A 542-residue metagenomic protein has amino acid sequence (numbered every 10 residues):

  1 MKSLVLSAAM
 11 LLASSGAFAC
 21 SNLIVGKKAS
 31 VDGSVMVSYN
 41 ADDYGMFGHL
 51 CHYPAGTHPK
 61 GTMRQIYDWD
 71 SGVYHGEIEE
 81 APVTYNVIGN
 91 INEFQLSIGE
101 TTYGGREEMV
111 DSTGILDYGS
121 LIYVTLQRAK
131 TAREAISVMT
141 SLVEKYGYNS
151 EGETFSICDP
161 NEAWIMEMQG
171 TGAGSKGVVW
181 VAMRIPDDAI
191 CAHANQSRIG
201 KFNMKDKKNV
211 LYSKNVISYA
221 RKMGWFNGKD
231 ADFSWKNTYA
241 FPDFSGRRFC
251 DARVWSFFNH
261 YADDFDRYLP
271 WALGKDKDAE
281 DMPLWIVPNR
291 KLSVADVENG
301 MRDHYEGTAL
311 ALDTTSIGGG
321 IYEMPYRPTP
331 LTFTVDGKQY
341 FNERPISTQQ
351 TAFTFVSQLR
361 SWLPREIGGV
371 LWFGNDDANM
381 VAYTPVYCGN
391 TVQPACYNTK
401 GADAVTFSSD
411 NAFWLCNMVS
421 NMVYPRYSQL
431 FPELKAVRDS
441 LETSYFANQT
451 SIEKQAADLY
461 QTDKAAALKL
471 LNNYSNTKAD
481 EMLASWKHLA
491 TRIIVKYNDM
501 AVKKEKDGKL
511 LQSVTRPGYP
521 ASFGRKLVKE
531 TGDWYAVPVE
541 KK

Functional and structural regions predicted by a protein language model:
M1-V5: Positively charged n-region of N-terminal signal peptides that target proteins for export
S14-S15: N-terminal signal peptide c-region/cleavage motif recognized by signal peptidases
C20-Y118, V138-L292: A contiguous strand-loop segment
V110-S112, S120-A129: Second-shell loop/turn segments in exported
A220-G374: Glycine-rich, aromatic-lined ligand/substrate-binding cores of catalytic and carbohydrate-binding domains
G319-D458: Substrate-recognition/cap regions that form aromatic- and gly/pro-loop-enriched pockets for small-molecule ligands
R438-K542: Histidine-centered catalytic/metal-binding microenvironments
